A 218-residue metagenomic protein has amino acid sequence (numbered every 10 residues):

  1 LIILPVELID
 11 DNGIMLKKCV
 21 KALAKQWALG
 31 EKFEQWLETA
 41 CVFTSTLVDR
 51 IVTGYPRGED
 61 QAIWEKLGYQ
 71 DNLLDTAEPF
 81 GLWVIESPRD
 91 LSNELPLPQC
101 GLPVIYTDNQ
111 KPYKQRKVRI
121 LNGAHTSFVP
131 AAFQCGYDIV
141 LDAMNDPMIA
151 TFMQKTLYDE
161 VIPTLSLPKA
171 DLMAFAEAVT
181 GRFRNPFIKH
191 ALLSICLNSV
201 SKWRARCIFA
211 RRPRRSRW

Functional and structural regions predicted by a protein language model:
L1-W218: Substrate/ligand-engaging "lid" and interaction regions
